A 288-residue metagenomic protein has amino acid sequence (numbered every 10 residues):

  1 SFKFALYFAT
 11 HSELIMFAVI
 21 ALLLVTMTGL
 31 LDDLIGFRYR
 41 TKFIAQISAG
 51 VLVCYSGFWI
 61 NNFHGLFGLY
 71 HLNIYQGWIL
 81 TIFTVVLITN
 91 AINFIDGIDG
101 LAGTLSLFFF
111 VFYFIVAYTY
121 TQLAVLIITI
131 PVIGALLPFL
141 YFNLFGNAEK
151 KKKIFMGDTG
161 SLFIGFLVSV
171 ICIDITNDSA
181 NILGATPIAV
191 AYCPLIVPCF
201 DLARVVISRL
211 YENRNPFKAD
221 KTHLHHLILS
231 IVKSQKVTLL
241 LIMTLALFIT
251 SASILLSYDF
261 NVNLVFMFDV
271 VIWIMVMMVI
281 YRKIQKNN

Functional and structural regions predicted by a protein language model:
S1-F200: "…together with the soluble PPM/PP2C metallo-phosphatase catalytic core" -> "…together with the soluble PPM/PP2C
F4-I20, C199-A203, I254-Y281: Hydrophobic alpha-helical transmembrane segments and immediately flanking/interface helices in integral membrane
R38, D96, K233-S234, N261-V262: A helix-boundary/kink motif common to multi-pass secondary transporters, especially Major Facilitator Superfamily
A49-Y55, L136, T250, V265-I284: Hydrophobic core of alpha-helical transmembrane segments in multi-pass integral membrane proteins
G146-K152, R204-K233: Cytosolic, membrane-interface loops and tails of multi-pass inner-membrane proteins
N181-A185, V206-I207, P216-A219, V237-L240 (+1 more regions): Extended hydrophobic-aromatic, low-complexity segments
T222, S230-F248, A252, S257: Alpha-helical transmembrane segments of integral membrane proteins, especially multi-pass inner/plasma-membrane
K286-N288: Short, charged juxtamembrane terminal tails flanking transmembrane helices
